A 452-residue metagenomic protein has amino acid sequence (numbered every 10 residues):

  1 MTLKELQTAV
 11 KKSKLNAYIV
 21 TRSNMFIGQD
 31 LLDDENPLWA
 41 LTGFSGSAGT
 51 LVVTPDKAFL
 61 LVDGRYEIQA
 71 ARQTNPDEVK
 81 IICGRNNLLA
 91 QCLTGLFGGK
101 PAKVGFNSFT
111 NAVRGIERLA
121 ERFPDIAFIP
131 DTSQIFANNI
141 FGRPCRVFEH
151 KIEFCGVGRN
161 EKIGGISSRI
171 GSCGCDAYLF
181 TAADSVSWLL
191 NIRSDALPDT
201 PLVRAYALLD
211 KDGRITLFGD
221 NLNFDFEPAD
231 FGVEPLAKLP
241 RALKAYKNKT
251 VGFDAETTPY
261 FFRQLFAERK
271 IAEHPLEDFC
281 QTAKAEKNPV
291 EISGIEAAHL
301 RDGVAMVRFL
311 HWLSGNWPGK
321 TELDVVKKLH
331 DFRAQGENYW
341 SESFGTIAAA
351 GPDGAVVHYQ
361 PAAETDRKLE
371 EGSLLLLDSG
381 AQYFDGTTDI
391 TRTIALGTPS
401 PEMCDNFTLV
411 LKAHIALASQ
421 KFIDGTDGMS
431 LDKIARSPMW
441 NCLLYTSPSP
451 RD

Functional and structural regions predicted by a protein language model:
M1-L96, N111, G115-K244, A305 (+2 more regions): N-terminal accessory/capping or targeting/presequence segment of soluble
D56, L61-R72, L217-L222, A285 (+4 more regions): Short, acidic (Asp/Glu-rich) active-site segment that either coordinates a divalent metal cofactor
S108-L119, F136, R146-R169, P198 (+4 more regions): Extended, domain-scale alpha-helical bundle/helix-rich regions
I152, D278-G294, V307-N316, G354 (+3 more regions): Glycine- and acidic
A229-F266, E273-L276, P399-N441: Conserved catalytic alpha/beta cores of large enzymes that bind or transform nucleotide phosphates and polynucleotides
L239, Q360-L374, K433, P438 (+1 more regions): Phosphate/diphosphate-binding loops
L329-W340: Amphipathic alpha-helical
Y445-P450: Conserved small/polar residues in nucleotide/adenosyl-binding loops
